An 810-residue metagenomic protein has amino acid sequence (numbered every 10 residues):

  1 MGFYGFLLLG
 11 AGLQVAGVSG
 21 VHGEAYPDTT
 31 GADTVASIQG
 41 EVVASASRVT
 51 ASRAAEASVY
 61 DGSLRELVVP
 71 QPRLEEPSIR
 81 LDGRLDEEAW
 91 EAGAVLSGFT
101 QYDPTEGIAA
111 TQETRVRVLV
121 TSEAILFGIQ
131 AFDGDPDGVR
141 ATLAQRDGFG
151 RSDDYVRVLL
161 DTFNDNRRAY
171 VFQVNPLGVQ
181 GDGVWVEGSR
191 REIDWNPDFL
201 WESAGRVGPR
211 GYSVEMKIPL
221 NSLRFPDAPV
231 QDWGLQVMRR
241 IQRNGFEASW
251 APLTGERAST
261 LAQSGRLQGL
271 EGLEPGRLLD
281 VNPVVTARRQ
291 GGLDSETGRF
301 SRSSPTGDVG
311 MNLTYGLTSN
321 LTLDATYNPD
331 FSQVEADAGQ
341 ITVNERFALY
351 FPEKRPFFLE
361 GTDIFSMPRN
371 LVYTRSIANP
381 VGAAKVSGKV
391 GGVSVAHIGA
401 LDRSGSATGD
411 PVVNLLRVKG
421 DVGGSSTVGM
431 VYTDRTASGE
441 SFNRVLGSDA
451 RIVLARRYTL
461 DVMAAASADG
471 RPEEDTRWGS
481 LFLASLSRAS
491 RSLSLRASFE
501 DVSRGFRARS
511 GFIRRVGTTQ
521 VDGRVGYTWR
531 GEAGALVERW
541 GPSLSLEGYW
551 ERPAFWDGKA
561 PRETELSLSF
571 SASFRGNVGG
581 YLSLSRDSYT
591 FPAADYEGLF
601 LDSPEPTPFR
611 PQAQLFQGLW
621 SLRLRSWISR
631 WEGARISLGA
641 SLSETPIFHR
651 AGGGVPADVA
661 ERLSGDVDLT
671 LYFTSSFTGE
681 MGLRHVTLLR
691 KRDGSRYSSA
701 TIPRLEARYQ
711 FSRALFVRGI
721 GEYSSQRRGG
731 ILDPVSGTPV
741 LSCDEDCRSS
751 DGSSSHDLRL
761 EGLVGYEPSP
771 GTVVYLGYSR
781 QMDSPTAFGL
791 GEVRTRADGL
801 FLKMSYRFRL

Functional and structural regions predicted by a protein language model:
G2-A16: Bacterial N-terminal signal peptides
H22-D421, T427-G429, E440, M804: Structural preference for beta-rich elements and adjacent junctions enriched in aromatics
L74, A109, V120, R151 (+15 more regions): Surface-exposed coil/turn segments at beta-strand junctions on protein surfaces, enriched
Q112-T114, W201, V309-M311, G382 (+7 more regions): Residue-level marker for the onset of beta-strands and adjacent loop->beta junctions in well-ordered domains
E123-I125, R168, Y212, P229-W233 (+16 more regions): Outer-envelope beta-barrel architecture signal
E274-D324, V413-D469, R539-L546, R635-G639 (+3 more regions): Surface-exposed extracellular loop regions of Gram-negative outer-membrane beta-barrel proteins
F300-S304, T322, P329-R562, S567 (+1 more regions): Catalytic-domain carbohydrate-binding cleft regions of carbohydrate-active enzymes
N379, A465-L810: Exposed, low-structure sequence patches enriched in small/polar residues
